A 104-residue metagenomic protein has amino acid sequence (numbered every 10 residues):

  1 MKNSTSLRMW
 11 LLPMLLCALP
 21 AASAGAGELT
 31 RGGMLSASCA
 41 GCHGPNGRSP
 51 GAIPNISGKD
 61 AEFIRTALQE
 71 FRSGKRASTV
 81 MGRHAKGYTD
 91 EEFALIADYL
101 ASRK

Functional and structural regions predicted by a protein language model:
K2-L11: Bacterial N-terminal signal peptides that target proteins for export
C17-S36, A52-P54, R65, E70 (+1 more regions): Electrostatic cytochrome c docking/interface patches
T30, G58, G87-E91: Soluble non-cytosolic domains of exported or imported proteins
A37-P45, I96: The canonical Cys-X-X-Cys-His
C42-S49, A101: Detector for the c-type heme attachment site
N46-R76, G82, K86: Gly/Gly-Pro-rich "capping" loops immediately C-terminal to redox-active cysteine motifs in periplasmic/lumenal
S73-R76, K86-K104: C-terminal capping alpha-helices of c-type cytochrome domains
